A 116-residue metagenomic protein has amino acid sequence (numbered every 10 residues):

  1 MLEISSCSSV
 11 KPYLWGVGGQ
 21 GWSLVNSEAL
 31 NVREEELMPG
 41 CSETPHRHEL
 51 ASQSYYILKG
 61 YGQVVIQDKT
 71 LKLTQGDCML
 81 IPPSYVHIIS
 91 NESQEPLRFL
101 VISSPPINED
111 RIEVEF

Functional and structural regions predicted by a protein language model:
M1-L30, R111-F116: A short, N-terminal "cap"/entry segment at the start of jelly-roll beta-barrel domains of the cupin/DSBH fold
E28, L50-A51, K69, Y85-V86 (+1 more regions): A generic "binding-loop/recognition-motif" signal
R33-H48: Conserved short histidine dyad/triad with adjacent acidic residue
E35, Y55, M79: Conserved GNAT-family N-acetyltransferase fold
S42-T44, Q63, M79, P83-I89: Histidine-centered metal-chelating micro-motifs
L50-S52, I57-G62: Glycine- and acidic-residue-biased ligand/ion/polar-headgroup-sensing regions
D68-P83: Short acidic-glycine-tyrosine-enriched beta hairpin
P83-E109: Ligand-binding loop in jelly-roll beta-barrel domains
